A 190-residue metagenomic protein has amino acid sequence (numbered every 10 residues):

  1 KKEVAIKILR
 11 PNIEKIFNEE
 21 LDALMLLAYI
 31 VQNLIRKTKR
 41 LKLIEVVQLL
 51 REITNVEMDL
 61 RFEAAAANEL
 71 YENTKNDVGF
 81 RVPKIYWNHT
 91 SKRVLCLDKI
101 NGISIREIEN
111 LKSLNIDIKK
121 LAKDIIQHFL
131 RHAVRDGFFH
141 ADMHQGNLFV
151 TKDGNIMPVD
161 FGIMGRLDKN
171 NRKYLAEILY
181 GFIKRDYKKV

Functional and structural regions predicted by a protein language model:
K1-V190: Conserved catalytic cores of large enzyme domains
